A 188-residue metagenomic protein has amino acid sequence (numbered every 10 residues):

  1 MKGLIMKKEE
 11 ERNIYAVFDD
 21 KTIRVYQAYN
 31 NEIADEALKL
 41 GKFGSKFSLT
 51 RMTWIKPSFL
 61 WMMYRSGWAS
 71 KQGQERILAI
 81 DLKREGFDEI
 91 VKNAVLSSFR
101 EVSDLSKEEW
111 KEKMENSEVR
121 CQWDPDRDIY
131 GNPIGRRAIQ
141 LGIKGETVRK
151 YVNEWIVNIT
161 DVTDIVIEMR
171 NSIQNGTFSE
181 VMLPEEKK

Functional and structural regions predicted by a protein language model:
M1-S48: ADP-ribose/NAD+-binding catalytic cleft of ART/PARP-like enzymes
R12-V25, G44, R100, Q140-G142 (+2 more regions): Partner-binding and oligomerization surfaces adjacent to conserved cores of proteins that assemble macromolecular
T22-R24, R76-L78, R137: A generic secondary-structure signal marking the coil-to-beta-strand transition
N30, L82-R84, W123-P125, I143-G145: Short, structured patches in soluble enzyme cores that scaffold and shape functional sites
A34-A37, M63-R65, I90-V91, G131 (+1 more regions): Short helix/loop capping segments that flank catalytic or ligand/cofactor-binding pockets
G44-W123: ADP-ribosyltransferase catalytic core
N116-D126, Y130-R136, L141-I143: Internal, well-ordered alpha/beta segment that forms a basic, Gly-enriched binding/recognition surface
I139-K188: Glycine-rich, aromatic-bearing surface loops/beta-hairpins
